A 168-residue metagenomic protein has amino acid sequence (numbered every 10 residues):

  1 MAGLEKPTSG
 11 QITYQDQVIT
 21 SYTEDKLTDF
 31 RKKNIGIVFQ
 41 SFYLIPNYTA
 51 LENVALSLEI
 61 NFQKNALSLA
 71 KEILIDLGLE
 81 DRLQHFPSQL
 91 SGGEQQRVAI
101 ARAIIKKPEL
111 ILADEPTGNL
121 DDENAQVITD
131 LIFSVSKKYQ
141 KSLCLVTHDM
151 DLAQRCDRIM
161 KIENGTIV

Functional and structural regions predicted by a protein language model:
M1-R155, I159-I162: ABC family nucleotide-binding domain
